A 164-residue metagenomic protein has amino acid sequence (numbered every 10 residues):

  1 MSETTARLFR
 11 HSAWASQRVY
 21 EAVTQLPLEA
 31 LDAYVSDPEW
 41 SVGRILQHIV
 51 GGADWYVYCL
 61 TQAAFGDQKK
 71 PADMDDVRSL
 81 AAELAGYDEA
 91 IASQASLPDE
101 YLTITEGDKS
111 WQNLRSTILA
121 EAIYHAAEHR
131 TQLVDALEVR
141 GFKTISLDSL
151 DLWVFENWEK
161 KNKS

Functional and structural regions predicted by a protein language model:
S2-F9: Active-site metal-coordination segments of metallo-dependent hydrolases
T5, Q47, L102-T103: Long hydrophobic alpha-helices with heptad-repeat/coiled-coil character
L8, D76-L80, A122: Short secondary-structure transition/capping motifs
F9-E21, Q25-Q68, K109-S164: Short, contiguous alpha-helical
Q62-P98: Helix-adjacent hinge/juxtasegments
A95-K109: Acidic catalytic patch
